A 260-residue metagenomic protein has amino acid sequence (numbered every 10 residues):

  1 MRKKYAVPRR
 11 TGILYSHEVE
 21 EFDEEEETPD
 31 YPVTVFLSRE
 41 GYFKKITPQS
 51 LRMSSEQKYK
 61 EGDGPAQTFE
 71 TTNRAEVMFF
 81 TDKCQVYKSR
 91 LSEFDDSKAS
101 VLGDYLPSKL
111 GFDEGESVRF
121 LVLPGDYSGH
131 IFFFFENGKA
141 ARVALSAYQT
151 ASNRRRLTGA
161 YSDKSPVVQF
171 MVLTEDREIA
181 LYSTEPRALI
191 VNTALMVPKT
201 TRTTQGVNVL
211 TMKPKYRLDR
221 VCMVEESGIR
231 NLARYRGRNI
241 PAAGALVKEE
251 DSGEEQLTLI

Functional and structural regions predicted by a protein language model:
M1-I260: C-terminal interaction appendages of subunits in large macromolecular complexes
